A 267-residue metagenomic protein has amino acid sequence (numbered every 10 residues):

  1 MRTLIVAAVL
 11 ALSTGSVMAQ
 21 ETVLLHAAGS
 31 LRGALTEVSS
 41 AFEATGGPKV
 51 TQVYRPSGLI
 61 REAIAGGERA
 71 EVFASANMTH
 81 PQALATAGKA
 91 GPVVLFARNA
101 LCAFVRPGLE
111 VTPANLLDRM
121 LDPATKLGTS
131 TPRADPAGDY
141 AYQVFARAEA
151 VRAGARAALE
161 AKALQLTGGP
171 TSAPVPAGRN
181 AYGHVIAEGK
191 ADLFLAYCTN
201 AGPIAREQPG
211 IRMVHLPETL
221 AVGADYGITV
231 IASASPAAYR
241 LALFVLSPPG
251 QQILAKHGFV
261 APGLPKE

Functional and structural regions predicted by a protein language model:
M1-L4: Positively charged n-region of N-terminal signal peptides that target proteins for export
V6-A7, V17: Cleavable N-terminal signal peptides
Q20-E68, S75-M78, Q82-T86, A97-N99 (+1 more regions): Exported/periplasmic ABC-transporter solute-binding proteins
G91-P92: Periplasmic N-terminal soluble interaction domains immediately after the signal peptide in Gram-negative
